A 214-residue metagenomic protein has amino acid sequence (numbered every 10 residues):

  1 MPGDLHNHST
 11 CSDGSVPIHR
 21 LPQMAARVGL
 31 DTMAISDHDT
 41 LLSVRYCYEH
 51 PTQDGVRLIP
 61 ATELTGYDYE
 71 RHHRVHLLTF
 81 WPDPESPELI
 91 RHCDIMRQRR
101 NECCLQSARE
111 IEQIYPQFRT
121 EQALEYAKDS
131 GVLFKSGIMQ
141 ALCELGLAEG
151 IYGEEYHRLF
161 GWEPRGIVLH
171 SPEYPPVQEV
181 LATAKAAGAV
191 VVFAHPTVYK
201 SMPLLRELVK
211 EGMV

Functional and structural regions predicted by a protein language model:
M1-R74, F160-L169, P175-V214: An N-terminally biased module of ancient metal coordination in phosphate/nucleic-acid-related enzymes
G14-S15, N101-R109, Y115-S201: Divalent metal-binding pocket/active-site signature
R20, D31-M33, H38-R97, N101-E102 (+4 more regions): Mid-domain alpha/beta scaffold segments of enzyme catalytic cores
